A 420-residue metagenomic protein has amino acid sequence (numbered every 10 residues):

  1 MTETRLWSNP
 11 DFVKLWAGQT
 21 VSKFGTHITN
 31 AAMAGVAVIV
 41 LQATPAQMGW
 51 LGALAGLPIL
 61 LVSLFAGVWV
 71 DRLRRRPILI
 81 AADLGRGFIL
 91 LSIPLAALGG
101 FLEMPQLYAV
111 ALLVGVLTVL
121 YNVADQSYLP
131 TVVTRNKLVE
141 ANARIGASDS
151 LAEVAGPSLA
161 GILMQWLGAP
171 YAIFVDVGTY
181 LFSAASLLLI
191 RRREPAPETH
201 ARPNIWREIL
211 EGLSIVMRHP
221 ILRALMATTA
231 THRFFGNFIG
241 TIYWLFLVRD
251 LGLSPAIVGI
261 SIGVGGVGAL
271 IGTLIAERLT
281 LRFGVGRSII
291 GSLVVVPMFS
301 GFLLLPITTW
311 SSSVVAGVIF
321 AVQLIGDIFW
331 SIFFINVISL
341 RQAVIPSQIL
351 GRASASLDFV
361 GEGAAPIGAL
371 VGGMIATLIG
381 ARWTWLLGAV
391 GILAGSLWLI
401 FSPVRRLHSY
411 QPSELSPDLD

Functional and structural regions predicted by a protein language model:
T2-P58, R218-G265: Helix-loop boundary and gating motifs at the non-cytosolic
S8, L41, D71-R72, G100 (+5 more regions): Membrane-helix boundary and inter-helical linker elements of multi-pass secondary transporters
K14-L15, L102-V110, A224-L225, S312-Q323: Short hydrophobic/alpha-helical segments at membrane-entry points of transmembrane helices in Major Facilitator
K23, A55, I145-A152, G265 (+1 more regions): Structural signature of transmembrane alpha-helices in multi-pass secondary transporters
T26, N30, G56-S63, T118 (+8 more regions): Residue-level signal for conserved functional micro-sites within the alpha-helical transmembrane segments of Major
L60-S63, R72, R76-A82, F88 (+5 more regions): C-terminal transmembrane bundle of multi-pass solute transporters/carriers
M104-A111, G115, E140-P197, G263 (+2 more regions): Hydrophobic alpha-helical transmembrane segments
K137, L188-S214, Y410-P417: Flexible cytoplasmic inter-helical loops of multi-pass small-molecule transporters
